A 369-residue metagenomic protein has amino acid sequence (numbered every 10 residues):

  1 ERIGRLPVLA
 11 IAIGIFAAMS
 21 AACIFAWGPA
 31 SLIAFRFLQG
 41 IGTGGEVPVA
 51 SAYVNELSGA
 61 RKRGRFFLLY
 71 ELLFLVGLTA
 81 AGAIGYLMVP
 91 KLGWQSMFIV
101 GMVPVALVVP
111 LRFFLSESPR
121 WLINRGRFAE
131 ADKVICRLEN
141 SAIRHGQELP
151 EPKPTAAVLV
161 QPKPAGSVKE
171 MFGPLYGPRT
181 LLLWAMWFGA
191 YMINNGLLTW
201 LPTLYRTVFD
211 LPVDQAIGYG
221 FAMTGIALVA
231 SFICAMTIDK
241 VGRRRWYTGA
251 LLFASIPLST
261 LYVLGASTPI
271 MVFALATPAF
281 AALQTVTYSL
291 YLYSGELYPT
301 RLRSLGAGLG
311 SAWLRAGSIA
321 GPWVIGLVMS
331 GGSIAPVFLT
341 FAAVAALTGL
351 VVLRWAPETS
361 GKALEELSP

Functional and structural regions predicted by a protein language model:
E1-P369: Transmembrane-helix signature of 12-pass secondary carriers
